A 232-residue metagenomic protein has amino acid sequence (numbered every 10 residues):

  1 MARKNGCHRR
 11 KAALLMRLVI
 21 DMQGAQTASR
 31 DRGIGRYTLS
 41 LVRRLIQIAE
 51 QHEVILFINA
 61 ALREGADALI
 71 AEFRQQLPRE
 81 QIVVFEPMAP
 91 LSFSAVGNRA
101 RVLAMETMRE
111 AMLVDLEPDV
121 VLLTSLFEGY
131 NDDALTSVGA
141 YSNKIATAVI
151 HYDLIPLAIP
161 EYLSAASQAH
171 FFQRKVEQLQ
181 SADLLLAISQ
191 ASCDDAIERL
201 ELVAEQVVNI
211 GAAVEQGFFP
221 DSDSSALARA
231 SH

Functional and structural regions predicted by a protein language model:
R3-H232: Carbohydrate transferase catalytic cores enriched for Leloir-type hexosyltransferases
